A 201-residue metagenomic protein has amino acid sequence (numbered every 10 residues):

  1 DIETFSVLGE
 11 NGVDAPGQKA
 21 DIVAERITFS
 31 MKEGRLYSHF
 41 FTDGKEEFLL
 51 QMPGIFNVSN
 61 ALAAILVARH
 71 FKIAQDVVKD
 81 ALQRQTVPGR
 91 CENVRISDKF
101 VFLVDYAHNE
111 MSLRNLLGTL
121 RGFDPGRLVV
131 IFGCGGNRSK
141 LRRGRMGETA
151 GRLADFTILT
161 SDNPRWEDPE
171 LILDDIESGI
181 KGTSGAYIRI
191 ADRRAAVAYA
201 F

Functional and structural regions predicted by a protein language model:
D1, N137-R138, W166, A196: Short, active-site-adjacent cap segments at secondary-structure transitions
D1-E47, Q85-V94: Extended acidic/charged loop-beta regions that coordinate divalent cations and stabilize anionic phosphate/carboxylate
D1-F5, L128, Y187: Hydrophobic anchor at the start of a short beta-strand that flanks the dinucleotide cofactor-binding loop
V7, G135, S161-P164: Short, ordered loop/turn segments at secondary-structure junctions
G12, Q85, R138, W166-E167: Generic structural signal for helix capping and beta-alpha/helix-loop junctions
V13-P16, G147-A200: C-terminal helical cap/extension that packs against the catalytic core of soluble nucleotide-cofactor enzymes
K32, G44-F156, S178: Nucleotide phosphate-binding/pyrophosphate-handling subdomain across enzymes that bind or process nucleotide phosphates
